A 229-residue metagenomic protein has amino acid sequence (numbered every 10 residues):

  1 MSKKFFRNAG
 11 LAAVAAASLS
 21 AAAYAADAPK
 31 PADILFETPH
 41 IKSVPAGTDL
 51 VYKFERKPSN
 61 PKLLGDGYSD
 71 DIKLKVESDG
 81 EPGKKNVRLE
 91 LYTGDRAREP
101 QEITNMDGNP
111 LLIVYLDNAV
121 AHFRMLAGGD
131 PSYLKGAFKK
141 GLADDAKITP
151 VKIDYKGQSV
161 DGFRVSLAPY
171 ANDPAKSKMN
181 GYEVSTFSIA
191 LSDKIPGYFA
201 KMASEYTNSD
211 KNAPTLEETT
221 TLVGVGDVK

Functional and structural regions predicted by a protein language model:
S2-L11: Bacterial N-terminal signal peptides that target proteins for export
G10-S20: Bacterial N-terminal signal peptides
A12, N118, H122, L126-G129: Surface-exposed polar/charged interaction patches
A21-A25: Sec/Tat signal peptide C-region and signal peptidase I cleavage site
A26-I103, G128-K229: Acidic, serine/threonine-rich low-complexity disordered tracts
A97-H122: Surface-exposed, glycine/proline- and aromatic-rich loop segments on solvent-exposed faces across compartments
